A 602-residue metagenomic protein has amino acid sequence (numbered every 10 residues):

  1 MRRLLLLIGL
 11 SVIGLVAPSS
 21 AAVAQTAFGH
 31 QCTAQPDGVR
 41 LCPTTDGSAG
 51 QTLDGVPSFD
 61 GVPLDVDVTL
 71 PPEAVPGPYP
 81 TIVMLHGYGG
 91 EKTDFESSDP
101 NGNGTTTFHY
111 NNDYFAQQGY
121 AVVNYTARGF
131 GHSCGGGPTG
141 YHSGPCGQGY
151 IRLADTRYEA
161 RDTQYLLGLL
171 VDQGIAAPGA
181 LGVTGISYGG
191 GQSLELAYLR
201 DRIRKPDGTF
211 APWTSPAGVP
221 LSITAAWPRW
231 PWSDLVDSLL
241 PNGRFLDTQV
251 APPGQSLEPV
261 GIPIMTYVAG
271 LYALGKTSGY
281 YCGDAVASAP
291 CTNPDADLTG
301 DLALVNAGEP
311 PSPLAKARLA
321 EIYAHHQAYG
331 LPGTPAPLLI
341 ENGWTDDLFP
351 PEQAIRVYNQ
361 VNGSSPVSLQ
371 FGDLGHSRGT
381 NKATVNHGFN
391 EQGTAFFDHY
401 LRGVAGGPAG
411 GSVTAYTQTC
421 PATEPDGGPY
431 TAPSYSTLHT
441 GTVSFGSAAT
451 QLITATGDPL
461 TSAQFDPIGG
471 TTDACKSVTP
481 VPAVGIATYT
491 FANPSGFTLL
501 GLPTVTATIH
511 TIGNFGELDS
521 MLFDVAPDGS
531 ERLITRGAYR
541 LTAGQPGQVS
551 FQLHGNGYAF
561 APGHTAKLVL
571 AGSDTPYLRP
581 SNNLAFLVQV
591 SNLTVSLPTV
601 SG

Functional and structural regions predicted by a protein language model:
M1-A24: Secretory targeting and sorting signals
A27-G77: N-terminal cap/lid segment of alpha/beta-hydrolase-fold proteins
Q35-D37, D94, N101, T105-H109 (+6 more regions): Accessory cap/linker subdomain of secreted extracellular hydrolases
A74-Y79, M84-G119, V123-S133, D347-P350 (+1 more regions): Short substrate-entry loop that stabilizes the transition state in hydrolases
I175-Y188: Alpha/beta-hydrolase fold nucleophile elbow
T334, I340-N342, D346: Short beta-strand/loop motif that positions the catalytic acidic residue of the alpha/beta-hydrolase fold
A336, P350-Q360: Short alpha-helix in the alpha/beta-hydrolase fold that links the catalytic acid
T384-G602: C-terminal, loop-rich substrate-recognition/catalytic regions characterized by aromatic stacking residues
